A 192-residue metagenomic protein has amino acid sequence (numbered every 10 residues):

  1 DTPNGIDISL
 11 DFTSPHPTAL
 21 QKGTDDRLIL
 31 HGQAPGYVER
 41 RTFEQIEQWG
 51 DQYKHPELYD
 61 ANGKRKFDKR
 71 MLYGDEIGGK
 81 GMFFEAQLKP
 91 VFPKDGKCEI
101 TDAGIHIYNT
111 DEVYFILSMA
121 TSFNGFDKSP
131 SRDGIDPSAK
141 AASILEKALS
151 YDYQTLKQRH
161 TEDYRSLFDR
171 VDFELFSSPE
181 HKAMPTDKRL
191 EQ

Functional and structural regions predicted by a protein language model:
D1-Q192: Aromatic-residue-lined binding/catalytic grooves and analogous aromatic/hydrophobic interfacial grooves in multimeric
